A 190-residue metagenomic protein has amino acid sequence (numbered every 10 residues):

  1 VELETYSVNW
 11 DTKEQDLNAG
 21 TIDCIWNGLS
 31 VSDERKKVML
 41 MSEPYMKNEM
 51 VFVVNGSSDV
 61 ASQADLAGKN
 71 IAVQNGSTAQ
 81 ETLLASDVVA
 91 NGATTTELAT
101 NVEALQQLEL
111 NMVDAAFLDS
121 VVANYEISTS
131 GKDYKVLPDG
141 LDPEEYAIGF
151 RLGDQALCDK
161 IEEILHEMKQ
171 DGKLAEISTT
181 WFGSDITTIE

Functional and structural regions predicted by a protein language model:
V1-T5, K173-E176: Signal peptide-proximal N-terminal region of secreted/periplasmic/extracellular or secretory-lumen proteins
E2-D65, K135: Acidic, polar ligand-binding/catalytic clefts
E4-Q15, S58, T95-L110, D142-E144: Short helix-initiation/N-cap motifs at beta->coil->alpha
L17-N18, L66, L108-E109, I148 (+1 more regions): Hydrophobic residues within well-ordered alpha-helices
G28-K37, T82-D87, E109-P143: A ligand-binding cleft/hinge motif common to bilobed small-molecule-binding domains
L29-S30, K47-L105, A115, S120-N124 (+2 more regions): Bilobed "Venus flytrap"/periplasmic-binding protein-like clamshell domains and structurally analogous long
M46-V54, S120, N124, S128-H166 (+1 more regions): Periplasmic-binding protein-like
T78-T96, V136-L137, H166-E190: Ligand-binding clefts/hinges and TM-proximal coupling segments of bilobed small-molecule sensing domains
